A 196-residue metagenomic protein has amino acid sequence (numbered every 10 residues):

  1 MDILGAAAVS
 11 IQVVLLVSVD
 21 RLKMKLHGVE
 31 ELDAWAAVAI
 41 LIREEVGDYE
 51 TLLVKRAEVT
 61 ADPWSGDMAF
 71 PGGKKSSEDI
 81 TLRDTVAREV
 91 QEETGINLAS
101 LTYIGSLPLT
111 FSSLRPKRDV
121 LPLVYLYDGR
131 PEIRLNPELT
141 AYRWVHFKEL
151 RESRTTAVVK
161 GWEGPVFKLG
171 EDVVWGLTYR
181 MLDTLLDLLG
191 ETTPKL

Functional and structural regions predicted by a protein language model:
A7-L32: Entry/capping segment at the start of metal-dependent catalytic domains with acidic active-site entry clusters
G28-F70: N-terminal strand-loop-strand
L32, V174-T178: Aromatic-acidic/polar surface patches that form glycan- and anion
A39-I42, T178-L185: Buried hydrophobic packing segments
T60, K74-G170, V174, T184 (+1 more regions): Unchanged
D67, G73-K74, L177: Gly/Ser/Thr-rich helix-start
